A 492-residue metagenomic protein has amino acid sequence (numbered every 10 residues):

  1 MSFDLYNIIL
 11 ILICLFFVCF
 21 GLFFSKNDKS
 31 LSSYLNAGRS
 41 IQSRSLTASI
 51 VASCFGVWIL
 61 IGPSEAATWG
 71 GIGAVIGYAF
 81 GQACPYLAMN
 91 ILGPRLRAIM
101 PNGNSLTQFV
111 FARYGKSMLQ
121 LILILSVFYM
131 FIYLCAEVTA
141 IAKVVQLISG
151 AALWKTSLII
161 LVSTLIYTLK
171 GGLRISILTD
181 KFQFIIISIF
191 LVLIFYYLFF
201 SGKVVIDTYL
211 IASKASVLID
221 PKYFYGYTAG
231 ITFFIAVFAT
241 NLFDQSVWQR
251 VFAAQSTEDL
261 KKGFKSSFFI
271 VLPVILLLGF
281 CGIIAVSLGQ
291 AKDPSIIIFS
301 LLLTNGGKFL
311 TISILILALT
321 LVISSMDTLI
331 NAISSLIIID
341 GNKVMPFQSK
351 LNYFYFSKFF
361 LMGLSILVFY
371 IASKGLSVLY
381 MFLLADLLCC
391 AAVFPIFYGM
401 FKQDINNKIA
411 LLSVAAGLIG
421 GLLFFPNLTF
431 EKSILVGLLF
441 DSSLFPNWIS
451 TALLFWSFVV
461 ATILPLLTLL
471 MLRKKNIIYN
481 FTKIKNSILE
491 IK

Functional and structural regions predicted by a protein language model:
M1-K492: Membrane-embedded helix-loop-helix hairpins and adjacent transmembrane boundary segments in multi-pass transporters
